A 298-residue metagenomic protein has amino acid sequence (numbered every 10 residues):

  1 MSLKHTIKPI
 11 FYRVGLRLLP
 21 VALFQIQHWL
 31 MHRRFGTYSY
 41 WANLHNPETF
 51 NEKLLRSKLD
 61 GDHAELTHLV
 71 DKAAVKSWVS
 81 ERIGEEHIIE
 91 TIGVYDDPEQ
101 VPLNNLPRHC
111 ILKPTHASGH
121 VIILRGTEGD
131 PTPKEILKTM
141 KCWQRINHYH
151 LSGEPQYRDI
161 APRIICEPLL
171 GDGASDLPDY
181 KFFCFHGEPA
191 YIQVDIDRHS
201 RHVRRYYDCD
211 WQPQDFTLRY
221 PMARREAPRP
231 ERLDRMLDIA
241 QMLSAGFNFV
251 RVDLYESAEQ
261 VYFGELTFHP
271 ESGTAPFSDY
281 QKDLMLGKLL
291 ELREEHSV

Functional and structural regions predicted by a protein language model:
M1-D60: Membrane-proximal basic amphipathic "stem/tether" segments
L54, E90-D97, H109, G119 (+2 more regions): Catalytic phosphate/metal-binding cores of nucleic-acid and nucleotide-processing enzymes, i.e., regions that mediate
D60-D62, L66-P178, H186: Active-site nucleotide/adenylate-binding loops and adjacent lid/helix of ATP-dependent enzymes
L112, P178-D195, R204-Y206, Y262-T267: Beta-strand scaffold of nucleotide-dependent catalytic cores
T115, I122, E128, I192 (+6 more regions): C-terminal and inter-domain tail/linker signature
G126-T127, C184-E188, R198, S257-E259: Short acidic-glycine loop/turn motifs at beta-strand connectors
D159-R163, Y206-V261: A long amphipathic alpha-helix within ATP-dependent nucleotide-binding catalytic cores
E256-V298: C-terminal active-site "lid" helix and adjoining low-complexity regulatory extension at the edge of ATP-using catalytic
